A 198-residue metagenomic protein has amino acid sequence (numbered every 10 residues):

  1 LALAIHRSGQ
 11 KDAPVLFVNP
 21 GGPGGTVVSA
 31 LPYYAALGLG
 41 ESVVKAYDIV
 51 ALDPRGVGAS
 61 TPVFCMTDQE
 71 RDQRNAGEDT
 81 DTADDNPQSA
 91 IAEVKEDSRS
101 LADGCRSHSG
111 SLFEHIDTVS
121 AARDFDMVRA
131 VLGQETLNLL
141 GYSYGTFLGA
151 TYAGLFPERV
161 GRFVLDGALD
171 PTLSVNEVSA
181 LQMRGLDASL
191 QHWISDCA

Functional and structural regions predicted by a protein language model:
L1: Change "...and in nucleic-acid phosphodiester-cleaving endonucleases..." to "...and in nucleic-acid processing enzymes
A4-A198: Gly/Pro-rich cap/lid or specificity-loop segments adjacent to the active site
